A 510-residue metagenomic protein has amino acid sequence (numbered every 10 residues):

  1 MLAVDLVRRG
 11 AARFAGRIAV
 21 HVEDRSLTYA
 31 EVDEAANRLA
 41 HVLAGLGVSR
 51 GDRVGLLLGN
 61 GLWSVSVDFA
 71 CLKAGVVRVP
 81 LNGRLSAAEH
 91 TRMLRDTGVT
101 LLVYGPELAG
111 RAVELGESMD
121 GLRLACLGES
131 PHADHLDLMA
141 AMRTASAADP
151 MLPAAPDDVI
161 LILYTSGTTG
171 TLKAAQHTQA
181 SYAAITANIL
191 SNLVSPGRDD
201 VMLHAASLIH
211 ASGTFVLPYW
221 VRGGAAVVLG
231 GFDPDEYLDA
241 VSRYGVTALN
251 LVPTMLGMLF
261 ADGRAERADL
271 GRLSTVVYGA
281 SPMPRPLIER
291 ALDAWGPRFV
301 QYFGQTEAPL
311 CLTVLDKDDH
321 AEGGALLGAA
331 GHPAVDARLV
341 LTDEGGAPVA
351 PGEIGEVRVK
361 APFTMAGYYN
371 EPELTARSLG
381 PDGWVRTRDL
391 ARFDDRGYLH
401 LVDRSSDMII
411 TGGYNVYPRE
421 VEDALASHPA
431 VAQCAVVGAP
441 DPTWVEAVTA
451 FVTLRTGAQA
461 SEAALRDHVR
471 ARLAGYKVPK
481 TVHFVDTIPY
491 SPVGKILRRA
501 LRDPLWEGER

Functional and structural regions predicted by a protein language model:
M1, G16, C126-P131, A145-Y164 (+3 more regions): Conserved pre-ATP/AMP-binding loop-to-beta segment of ANL
R8, G16-G61, V65-F69, S86-T91 (+1 more regions): Conserved AMP-binding/adenylate-forming core of the ANL superfamily
T28-A30, I160-A184: Conserved AMP-binding A3 loop
H41, G45-L46, K73-A140, A432 (+1 more regions): Structural core segment of the AMP-binding/adenylate-forming
L85, L102-Y104, V241, L249 (+8 more regions): AMP-binding/adenylate-forming catalytic core of the ANL superfamily
A183-V201, I209-A248, D262: Conserved AMP-binding/adenylation subdomain of ANL enzymes
V221, V246-L251, F260-A325, R338 (+1 more regions): Gly/Ser/Thr-rich phosphate-binding loop
H332-D336, G345-S378, V416: Conserved ATP/PPi-binding loop(s) of AMP-dependent carboxylate-activating enzymes
